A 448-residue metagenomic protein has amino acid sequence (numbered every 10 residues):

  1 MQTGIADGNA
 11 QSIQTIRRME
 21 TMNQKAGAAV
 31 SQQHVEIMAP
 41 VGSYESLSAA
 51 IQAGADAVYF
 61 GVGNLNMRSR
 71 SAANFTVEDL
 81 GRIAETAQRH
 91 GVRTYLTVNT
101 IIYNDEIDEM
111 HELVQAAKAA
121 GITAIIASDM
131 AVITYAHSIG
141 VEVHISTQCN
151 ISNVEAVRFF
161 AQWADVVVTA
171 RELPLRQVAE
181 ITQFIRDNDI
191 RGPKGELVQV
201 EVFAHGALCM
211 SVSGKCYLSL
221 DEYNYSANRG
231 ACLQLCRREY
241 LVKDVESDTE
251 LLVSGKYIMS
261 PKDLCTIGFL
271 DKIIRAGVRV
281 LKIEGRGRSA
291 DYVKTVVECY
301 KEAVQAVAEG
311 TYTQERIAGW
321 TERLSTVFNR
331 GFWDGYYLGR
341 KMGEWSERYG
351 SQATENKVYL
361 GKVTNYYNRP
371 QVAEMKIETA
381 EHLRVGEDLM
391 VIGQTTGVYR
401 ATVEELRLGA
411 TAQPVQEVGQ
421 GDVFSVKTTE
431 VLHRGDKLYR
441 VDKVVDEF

Functional and structural regions predicted by a protein language model:
G8-A10: Short hydrophobic alpha-helical segments enriched in small aliphatic residues
I13-A53, A57-S69, I83-A84, H90-T100 (+6 more regions): Surface-exposed amphipathic alpha-helical tracts and adjacent flexible/coil segments at the periphery of soluble enzymes
S43, T100, S128-A131, C149-I151: Short glycine-enriched loops at secondary-structure junctions
A72-G81: Aromatic- and glycine-enriched glycan-recognition loops and surfaces that form the carbohydrate-binding subsites
M110-S146: Well-ordered mid-protein domain cores that form the structural environment of catalytic cofactors
S152-V157: Short, glycine/polar-rich helix-capping loops at beta-to-alpha or helix-loop-helix junctions that flank or form
A161: Positively charged, amphipathic and often flexible ligand-engagement surfaces
